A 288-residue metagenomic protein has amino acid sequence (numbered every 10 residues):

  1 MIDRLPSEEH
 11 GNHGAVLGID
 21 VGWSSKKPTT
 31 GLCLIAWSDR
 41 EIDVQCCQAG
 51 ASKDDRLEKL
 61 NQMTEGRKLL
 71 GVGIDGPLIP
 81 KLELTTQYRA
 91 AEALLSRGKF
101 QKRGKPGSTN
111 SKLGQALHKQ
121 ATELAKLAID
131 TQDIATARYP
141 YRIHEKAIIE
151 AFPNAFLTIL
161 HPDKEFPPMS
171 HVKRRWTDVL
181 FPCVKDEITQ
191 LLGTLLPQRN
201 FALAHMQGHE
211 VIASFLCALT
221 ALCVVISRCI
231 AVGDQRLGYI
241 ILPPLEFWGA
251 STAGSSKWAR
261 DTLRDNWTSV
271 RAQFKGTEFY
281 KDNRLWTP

Functional and structural regions predicted by a protein language model:
I2-P288: RNase H-like (RuvC/DEDD) metal-dependent nuclease/polynucleotide-processing core
